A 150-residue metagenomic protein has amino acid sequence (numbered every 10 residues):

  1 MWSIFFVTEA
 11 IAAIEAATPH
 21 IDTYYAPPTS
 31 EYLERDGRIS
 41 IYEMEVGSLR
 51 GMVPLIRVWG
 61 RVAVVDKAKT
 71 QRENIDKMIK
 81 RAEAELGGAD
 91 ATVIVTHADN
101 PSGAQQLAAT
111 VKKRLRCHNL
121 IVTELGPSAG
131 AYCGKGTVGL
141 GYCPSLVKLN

Functional and structural regions predicted by a protein language model:
M1-N150: Mixed-charge interfacial surface used for oligomerization/domain docking and macromolecular partner engagement
